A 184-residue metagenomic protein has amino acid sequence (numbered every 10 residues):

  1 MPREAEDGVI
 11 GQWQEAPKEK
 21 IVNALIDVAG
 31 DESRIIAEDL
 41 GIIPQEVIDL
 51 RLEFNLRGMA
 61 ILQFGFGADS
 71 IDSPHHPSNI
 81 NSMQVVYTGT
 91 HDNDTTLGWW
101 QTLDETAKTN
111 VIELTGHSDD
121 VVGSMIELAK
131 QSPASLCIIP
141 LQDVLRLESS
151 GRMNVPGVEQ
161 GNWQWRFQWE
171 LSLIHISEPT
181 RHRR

Functional and structural regions predicted by a protein language model:
M1-I138, Q142-E148, V155-E170: Alpha-amylase-like alpha-glycosidases and glucanotransferases acting on alpha-linked glucans and related
I174-R184: Single conserved hydrophobic/aromatic residue that forms the stacking wall/gate of nucleotide- or nucleobase-binding
